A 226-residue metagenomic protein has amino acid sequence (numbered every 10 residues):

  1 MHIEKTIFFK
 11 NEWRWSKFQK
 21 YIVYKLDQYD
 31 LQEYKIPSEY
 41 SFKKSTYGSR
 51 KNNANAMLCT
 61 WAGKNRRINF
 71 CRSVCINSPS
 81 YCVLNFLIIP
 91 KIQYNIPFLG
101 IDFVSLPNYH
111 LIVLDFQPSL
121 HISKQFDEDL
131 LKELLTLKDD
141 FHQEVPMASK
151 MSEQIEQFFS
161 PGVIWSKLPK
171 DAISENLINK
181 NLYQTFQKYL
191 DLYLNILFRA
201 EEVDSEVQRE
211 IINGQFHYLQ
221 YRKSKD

Functional and structural regions predicted by a protein language model:
M1-Y94: Short Lys/Arg-enriched alpha/beta "domain-start" segment
I3-T6, D102-V104, S152-E153, E206-V207: Short, flexible coil/linker segments at or flanking structured domains
I7-F9, W15, N55, H110 (+3 more regions): Generic detection of intrinsically disordered/low-complexity segments and helix-coil linkers/edges
F8-F9, F18, F42, F70 (+11 more regions): Phenylalanine-focused residue identity feature
R66, P79-N85, P97, P107-I112 (+3 more regions): Generic structural motif recognizing short loop/turn segments at the entrances and edges of beta-strands
I88-I122: Hydrophobic alpha-helical segments and helix pairs
D115-K225: Mixed-charge (acidic/basic) macromolecular-recognition segments
